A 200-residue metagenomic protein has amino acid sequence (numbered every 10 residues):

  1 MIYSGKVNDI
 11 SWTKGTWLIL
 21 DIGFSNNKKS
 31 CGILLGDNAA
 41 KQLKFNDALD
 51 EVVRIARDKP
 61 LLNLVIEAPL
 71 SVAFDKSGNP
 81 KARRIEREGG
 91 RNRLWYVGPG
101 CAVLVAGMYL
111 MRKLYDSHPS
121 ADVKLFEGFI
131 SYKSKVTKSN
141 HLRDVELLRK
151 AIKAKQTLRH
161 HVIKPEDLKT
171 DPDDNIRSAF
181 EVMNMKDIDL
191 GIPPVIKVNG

Functional and structural regions predicted by a protein language model:
M1-G200: Phosphate- and other anionic-substrate recognition elements at nucleic-acid/protein interfaces
